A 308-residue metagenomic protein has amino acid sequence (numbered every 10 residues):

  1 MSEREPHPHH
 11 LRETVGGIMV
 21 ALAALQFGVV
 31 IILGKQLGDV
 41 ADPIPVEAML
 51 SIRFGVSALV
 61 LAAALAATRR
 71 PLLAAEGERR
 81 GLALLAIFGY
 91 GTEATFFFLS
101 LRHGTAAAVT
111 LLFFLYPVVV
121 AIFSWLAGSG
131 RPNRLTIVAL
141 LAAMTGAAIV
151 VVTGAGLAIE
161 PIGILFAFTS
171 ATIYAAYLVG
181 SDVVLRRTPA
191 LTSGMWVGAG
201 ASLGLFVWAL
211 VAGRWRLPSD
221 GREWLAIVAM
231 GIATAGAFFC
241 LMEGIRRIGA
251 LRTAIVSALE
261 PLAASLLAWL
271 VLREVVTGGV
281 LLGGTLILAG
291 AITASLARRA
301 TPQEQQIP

Functional and structural regions predicted by a protein language model:
S2-S51, G156-V183, G204, Q306-P308: Glycine-/small-residue-enriched transmembrane alpha-helix faces in small-molecule transporters and effluxers
L11-G17, D42-S51, A74-R80, V152-I173 (+2 more regions): Juxtamembrane helix-entry segments on the extracytoplasmic side of multipass membrane proteins
G16-V20, E76-A86, R131-M144, G163-A167 (+2 more regions): Cytoplasmic-side transmembrane-helix entry/capping segments in multi-pass membrane proteins
A24-L25, S51-I52, Y90, A94 (+3 more regions): Helix-helix packing/entry segments at the starts of transmembrane helices
Q26-I31, A62, A66-A107, F113 (+2 more regions): Specific transmembrane alpha-helical segments of multi-pass solute transporters/efflux pumps, especially DMT/EamA
G34, D42-T92, V119-V120, T172-G180 (+3 more regions): Transmembrane alpha-helices of multi-pass small-molecule transport proteins
L37, M49, R53, S100 (+8 more regions): Hydrophobic/aromatic residues within transmembrane alpha-helices of multi-pass small-molecule transporters
L61, F123, P132-T153, A171 (+2 more regions): Hydrophobic transmembrane alpha-helices of multi-pass small-molecule transport proteins
